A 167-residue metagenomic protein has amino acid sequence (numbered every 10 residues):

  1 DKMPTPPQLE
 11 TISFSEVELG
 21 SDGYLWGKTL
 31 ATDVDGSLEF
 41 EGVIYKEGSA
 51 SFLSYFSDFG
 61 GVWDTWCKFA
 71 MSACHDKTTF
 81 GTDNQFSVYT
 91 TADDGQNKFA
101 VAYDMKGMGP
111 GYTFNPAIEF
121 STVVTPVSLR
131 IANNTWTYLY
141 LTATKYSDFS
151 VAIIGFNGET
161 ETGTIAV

Functional and structural regions predicted by a protein language model:
P4-Y112: N-terminal targeting leaders for non-cytosolic proteins
D22-G23, T137-L139: Short catalytic/ligand-binding loop motif for oxyanion handling, primarily in non-cytosolic enzymes, centered on
T113-E119: Short surface loop/edge beta-strand patches of beta-sandwich-type extracellular domains that form ligand-contact sites
S121-S128: Extended extracellular/luminal ectodomain segments enriched in beta-structured repeat modules
R130-N134: Short edge beta-strand/loop segments characteristic of extracellular beta-sandwich folds
L139-V151: Short coil-to-beta strand junction motifs in C2/discoidin
I154-V167: Extracellular carbohydrate recognition and processing domains and analogous Trp-centered ligand-binding platforms
